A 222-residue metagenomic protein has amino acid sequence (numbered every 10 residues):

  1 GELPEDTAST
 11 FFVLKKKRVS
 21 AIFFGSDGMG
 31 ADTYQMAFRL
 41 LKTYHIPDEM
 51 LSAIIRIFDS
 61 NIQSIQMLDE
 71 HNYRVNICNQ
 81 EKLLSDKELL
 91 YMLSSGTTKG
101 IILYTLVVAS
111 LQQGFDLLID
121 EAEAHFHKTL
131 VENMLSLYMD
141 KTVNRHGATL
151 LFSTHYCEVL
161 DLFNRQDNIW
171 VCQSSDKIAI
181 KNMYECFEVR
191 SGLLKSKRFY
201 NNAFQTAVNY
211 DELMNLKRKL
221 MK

Functional and structural regions predicted by a protein language model:
G1-V108, Q112, N201-A207, K222: Phosphate-coordinating catalytic segments in nucleotide- and nucleic-acid-processing enzymes
A8-S9, W170, M214: Low-complexity, compositionally biased segments
K15-R18, R39-K42, R56, R74 (+6 more regions): Arginine residue identity/basic-tract feature
N79-V208: Switch/communication elements of ASCE P-loop NTPase nucleotide-binding domains
L213-K222: Acidic, carboxylate-rich catalytic segments that either coordinate divalent cations
